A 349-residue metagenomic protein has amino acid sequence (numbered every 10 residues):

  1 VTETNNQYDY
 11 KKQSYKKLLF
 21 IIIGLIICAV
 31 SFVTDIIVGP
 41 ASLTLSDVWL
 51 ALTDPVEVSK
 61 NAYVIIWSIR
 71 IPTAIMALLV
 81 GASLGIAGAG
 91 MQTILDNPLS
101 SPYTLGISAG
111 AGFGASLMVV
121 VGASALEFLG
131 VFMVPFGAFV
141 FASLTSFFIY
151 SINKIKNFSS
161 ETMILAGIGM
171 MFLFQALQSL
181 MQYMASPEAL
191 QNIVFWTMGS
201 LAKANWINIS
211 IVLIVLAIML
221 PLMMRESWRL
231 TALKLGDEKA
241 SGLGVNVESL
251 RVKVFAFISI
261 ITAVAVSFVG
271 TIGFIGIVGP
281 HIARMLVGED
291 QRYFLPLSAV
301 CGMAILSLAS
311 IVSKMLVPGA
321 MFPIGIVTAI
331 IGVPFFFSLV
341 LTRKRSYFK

Functional and structural regions predicted by a protein language model:
T2-K349: Alpha-helical transmembrane segments in inner-membrane proteins
